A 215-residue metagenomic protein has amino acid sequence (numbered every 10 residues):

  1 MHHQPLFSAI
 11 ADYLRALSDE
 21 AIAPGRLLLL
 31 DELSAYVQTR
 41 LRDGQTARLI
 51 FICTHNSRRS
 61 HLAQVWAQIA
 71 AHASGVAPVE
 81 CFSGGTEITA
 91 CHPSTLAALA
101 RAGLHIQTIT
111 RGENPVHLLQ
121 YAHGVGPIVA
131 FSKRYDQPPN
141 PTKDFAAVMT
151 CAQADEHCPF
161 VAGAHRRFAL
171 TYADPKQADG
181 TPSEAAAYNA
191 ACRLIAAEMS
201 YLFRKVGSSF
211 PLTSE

Functional and structural regions predicted by a protein language model:
H2-E215: Short polar/charged helix/loop
